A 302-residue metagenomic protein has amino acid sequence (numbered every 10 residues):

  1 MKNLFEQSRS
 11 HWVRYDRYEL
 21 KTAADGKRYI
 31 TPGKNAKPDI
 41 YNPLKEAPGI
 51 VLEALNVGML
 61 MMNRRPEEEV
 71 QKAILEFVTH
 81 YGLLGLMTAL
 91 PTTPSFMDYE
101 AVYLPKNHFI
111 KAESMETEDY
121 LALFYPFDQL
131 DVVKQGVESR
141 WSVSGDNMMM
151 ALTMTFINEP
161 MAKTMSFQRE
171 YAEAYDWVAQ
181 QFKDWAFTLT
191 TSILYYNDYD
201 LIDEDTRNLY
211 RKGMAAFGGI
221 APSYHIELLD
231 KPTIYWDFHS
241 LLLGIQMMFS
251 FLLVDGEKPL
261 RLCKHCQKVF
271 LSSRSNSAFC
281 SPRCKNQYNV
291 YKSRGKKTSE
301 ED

Functional and structural regions predicted by a protein language model:
M1-F270: Short helix-coil boundary/hinge micro-motifs
I245-D302: BZIP DNA-binding basic region
